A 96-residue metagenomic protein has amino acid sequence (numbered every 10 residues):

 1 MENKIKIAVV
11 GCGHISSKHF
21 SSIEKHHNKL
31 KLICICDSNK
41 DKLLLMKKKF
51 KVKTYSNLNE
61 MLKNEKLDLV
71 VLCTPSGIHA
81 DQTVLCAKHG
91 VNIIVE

Functional and structural regions predicted by a protein language model:
M1-K49: N-terminal Rossmann-like dinucleotide-binding module
V52-E96: Beta-loop-alpha module in the N-terminal Rossmann-like domain of NAD(P)-dependent dehydrogenases, especially those
